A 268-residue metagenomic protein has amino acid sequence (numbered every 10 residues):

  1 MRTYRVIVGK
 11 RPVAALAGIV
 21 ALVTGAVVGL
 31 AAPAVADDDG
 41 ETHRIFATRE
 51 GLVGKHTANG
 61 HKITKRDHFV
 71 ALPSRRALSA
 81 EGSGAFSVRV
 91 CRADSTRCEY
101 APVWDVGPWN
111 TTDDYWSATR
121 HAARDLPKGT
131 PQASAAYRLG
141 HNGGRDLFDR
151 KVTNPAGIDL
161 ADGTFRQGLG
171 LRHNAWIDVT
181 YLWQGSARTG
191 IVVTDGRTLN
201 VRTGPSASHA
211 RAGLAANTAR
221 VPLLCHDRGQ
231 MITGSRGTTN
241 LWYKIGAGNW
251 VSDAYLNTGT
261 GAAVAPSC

Functional and structural regions predicted by a protein language model:
M1-A36: Secretory targeting and sorting signals
Y4, T24, V106, G204 (+2 more regions): Small disulfide-bonded, cysteine-rich extracellular recognition modules and tandem repeats
A34-T203, R228: Secreted/periplasmic proteins
G82-G84, A207-H209, G237-T239: Residues that act as N-cap/strand-start positions at coil-to-secondary-structure junctions
C98-P102, W176, L214, R220 (+1 more regions): Well-ordered beta-strand positions in beta-sheet-rich domains
G204-R220: SH3/SH3-like (including bacterial SH3b) beta-barrel domains that bind proline-rich motifs or cell-wall ligands
A216-T260: SH3/SH3-like beta-barrel superfamily modules
T260-C268: Short, low-complexity, Pro/Ser/Thr/Gly-rich segments in the mature regions of secreted, periplasmic
